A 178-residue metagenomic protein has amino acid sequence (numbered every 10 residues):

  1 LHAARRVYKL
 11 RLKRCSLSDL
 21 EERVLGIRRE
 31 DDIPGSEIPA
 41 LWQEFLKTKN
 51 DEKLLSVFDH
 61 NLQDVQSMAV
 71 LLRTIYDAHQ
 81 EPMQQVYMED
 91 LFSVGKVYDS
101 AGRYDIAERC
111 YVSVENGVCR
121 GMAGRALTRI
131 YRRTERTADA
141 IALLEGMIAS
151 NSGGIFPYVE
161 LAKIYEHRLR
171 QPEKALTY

Functional and structural regions predicted by a protein language model:
L1-Q66: Metal-dependent phosphoesterase core characteristic of DEDDh/y 3'-5' exonuclease domains
V94, A126-L127, Y131, L161 (+1 more regions): Structural register within alpha-helical repeat arrays
Y98, Y131, Y165-E166: Residue at a conserved register position within TPR or TPR-like alpha-solenoid repeats
A101, T134, R168-L169: Structural motif corresponding to the intra-repeat A-B loop/turn of tetratricopeptide repeats
V118-C119, S152: Short coil turns that delineate tetratricopeptide repeat
